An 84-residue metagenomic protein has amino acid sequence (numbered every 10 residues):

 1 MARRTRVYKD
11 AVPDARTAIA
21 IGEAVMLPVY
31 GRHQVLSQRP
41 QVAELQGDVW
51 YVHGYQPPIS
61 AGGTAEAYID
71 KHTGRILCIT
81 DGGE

Functional and structural regions predicted by a protein language model:
M1-E84: Long, terminal "pre-/pro-" and other extracytoplasmic accessory regions that lie outside the mature folded/catalytic
